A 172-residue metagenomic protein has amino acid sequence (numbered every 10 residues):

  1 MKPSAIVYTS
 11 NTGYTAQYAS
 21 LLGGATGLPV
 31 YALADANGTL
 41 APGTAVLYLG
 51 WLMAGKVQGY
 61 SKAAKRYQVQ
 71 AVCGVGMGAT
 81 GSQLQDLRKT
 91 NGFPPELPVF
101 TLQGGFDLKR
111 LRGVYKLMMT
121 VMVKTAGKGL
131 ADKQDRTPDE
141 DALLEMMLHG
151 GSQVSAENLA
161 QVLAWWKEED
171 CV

Functional and structural regions predicted by a protein language model:
M1-R66, A164-V172: N-terminal beta1-alpha1-beta2 submodule of the flavodoxin-like/Rossmannoid cofactor-binding fold
G24, D35, T39-P42, R66-Y67 (+5 more regions): Solvent-exposed, non-transmembrane amphipathic alpha-helical segments
G24, K62, Q85-K89, K116 (+2 more regions): Charged/polar, solvent-exposed surface patches and flexible loops
V30, P95, D132-K133: Short, intrinsically disordered/low-complexity patches at protein termini and at juxtamembrane boundaries
A34-V114: Helix-loop-strand module that forms the ligand-binding subsite of alpha/beta enzymes
G104-L130: Short, solvent-exposed beta-strand-terminating loops
V121-V172: Glycine-rich phosphate/pyrophosphate-binding loop and the adjoining helix
